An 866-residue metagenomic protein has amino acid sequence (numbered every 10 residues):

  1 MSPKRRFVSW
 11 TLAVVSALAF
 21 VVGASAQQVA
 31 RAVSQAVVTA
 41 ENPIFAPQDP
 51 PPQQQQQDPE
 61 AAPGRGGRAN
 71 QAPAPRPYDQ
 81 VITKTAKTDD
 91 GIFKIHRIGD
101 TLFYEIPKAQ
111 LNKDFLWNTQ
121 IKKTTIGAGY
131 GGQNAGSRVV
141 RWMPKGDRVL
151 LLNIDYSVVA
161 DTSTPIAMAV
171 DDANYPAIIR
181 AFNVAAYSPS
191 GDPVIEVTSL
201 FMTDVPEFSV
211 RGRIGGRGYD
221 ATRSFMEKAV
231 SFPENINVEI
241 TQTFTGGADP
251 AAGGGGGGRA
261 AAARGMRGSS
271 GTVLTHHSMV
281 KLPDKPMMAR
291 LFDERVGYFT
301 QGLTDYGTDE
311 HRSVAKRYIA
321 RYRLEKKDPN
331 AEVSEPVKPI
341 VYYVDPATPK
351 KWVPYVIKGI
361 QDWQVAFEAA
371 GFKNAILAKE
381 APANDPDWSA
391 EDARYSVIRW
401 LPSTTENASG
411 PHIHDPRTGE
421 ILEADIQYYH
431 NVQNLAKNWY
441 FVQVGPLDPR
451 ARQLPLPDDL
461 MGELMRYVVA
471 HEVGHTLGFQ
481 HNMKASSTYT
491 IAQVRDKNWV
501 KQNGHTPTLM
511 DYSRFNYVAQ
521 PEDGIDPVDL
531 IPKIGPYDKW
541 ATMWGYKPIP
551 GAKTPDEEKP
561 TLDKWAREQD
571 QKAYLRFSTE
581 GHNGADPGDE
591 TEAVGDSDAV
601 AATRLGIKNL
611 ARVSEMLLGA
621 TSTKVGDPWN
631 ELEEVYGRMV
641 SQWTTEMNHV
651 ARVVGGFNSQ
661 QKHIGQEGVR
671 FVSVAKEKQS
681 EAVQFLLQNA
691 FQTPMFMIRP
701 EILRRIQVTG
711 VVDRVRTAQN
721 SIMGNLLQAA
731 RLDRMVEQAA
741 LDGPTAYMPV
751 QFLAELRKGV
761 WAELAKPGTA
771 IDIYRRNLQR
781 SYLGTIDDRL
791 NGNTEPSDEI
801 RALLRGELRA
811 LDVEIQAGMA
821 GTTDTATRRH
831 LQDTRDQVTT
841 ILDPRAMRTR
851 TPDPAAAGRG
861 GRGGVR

Functional and structural regions predicted by a protein language model:
S2-L12: Bacterial N-terminal signal peptides that target proteins for export
T11-G23: Bacterial N-terminal signal peptides
V29-L102, I106-T348, A366, A370 (+13 more regions): Auxiliary tRNA-acceptor-end handling modules of aminoacyl-tRNA synthetases
W352, V356-G359, M461, M465 (+2 more regions): Stable alpha-helical elements in mature extracytoplasmic
Q361-F372, G474-H475, F479, F515 (+2 more regions): Sec-exported extracytoplasmic/periplasmic mature domains
E380-L401, E463-A470, G474-Q520: The catalytic-center signature of Zn2+-dependent metalloproteases
H414, E420-Y428, R466-L477, A519-Q520 (+2 more regions): Extended catalytic-interface subdomain
S486-R866: Conserved catalytic/binding loops enriched for acidic/polar residues
